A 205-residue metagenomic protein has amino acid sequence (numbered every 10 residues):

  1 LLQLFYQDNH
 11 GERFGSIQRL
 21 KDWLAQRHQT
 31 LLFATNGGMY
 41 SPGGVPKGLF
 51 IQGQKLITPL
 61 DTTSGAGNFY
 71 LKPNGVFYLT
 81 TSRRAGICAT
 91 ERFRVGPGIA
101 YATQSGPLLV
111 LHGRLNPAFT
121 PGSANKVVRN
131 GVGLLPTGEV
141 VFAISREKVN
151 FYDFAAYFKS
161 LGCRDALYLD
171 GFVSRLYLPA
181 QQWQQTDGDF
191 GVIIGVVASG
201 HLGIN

Functional and structural regions predicted by a protein language model:
L1-N68: Zymogen propeptides
N9-H10, E91-V95, E147-K148: A short, sequence-level motif marking secondary-structure junctions
H28-Q29, K72, Q104, V127: Extracytoplasmic
T30-F33, G75-V76, R84-G86, P107-L108 (+4 more regions): Structural motif
S41-P42, A85, V173-R175: Glycine-rich nucleotide phosphate-binding loop and flanking beta-alpha elements of Rossmann-like dinucleotide-binding
G44-L115: Active-site-adjacent helix-turn-beta-strand microarchitecture at beta-sheet edges that either contains or buttresses
K47-G65, A118-D165, S174-N205: Conserved, well-ordered active-site substructure
